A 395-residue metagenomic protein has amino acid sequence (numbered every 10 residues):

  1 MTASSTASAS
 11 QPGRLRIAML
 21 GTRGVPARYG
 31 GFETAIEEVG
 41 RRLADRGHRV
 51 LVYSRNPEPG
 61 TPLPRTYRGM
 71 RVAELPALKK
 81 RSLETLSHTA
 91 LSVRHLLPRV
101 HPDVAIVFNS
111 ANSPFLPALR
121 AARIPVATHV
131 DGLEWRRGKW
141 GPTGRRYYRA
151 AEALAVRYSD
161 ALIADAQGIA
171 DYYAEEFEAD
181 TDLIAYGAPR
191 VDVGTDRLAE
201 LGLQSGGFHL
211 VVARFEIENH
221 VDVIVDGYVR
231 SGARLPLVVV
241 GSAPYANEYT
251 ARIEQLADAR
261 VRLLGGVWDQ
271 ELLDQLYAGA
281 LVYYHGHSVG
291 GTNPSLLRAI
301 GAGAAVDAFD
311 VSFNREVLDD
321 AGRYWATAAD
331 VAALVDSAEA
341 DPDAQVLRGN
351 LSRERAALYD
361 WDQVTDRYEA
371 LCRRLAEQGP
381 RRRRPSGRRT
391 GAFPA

Functional and structural regions predicted by a protein language model:
A18, E200-N219, V225-R230, V238: Conserved donor-binding/catalytic core segment of Leloir-type glycosyltransferases
R46, D343-R381: A charged, aromatic-enriched C-terminal amphipathic alpha-helix characteristic of glycosyltransferases across folds
L86-P98, P102-D131, W135, G291: An aromatic- and histidine-rich active-site surface loop
G144-L162: Membrane-proximal helix-turn-helix segments that form the acceptor-binding/catalytic region of lipid-linked
T250-E271: Nucleotide-activated donor-binding/catalytic signature segment of Leloir-type glycosyltransferases, i.e., the conserved
V282, G301-A308: Short hydrophobic beta-strand element within catalytic cores of glycosyltransferases and related nucleotide-activated
H287-S288: Aromatic "clamp/platform" in nucleotide-sugar-dependent glycosyltransferases that forms part of the donor/acceptor
R315-S337, V346: Change "using UDP/GDP/dTDP sugars" to "using nucleotide sugars
